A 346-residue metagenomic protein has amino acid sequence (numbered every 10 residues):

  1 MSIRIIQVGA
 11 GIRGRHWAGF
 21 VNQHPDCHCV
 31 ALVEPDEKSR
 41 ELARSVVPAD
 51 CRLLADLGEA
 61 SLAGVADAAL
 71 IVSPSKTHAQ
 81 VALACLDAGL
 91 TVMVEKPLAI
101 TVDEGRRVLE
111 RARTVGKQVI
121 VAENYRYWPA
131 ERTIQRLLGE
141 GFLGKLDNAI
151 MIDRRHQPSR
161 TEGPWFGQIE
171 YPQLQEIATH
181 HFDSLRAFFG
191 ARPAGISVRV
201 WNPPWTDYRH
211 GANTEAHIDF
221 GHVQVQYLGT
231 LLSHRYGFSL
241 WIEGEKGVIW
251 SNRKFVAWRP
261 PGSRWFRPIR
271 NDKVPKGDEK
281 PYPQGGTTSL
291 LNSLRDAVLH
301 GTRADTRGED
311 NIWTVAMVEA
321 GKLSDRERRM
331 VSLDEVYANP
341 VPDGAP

Functional and structural regions predicted by a protein language model:
M1-P48: N-terminal Rossmann-like dinucleotide-binding module
W17, C51-R111: Beta-loop-alpha module in the N-terminal Rossmann-like domain of NAD(P)-dependent dehydrogenases, especially those
H28-C29, D296-T314, V331: Glycine- and charged-residue-rich phosphate/anionic-cofactor binding loop of Rossmann-like
A55, V94, V119-V121, S251: Hydrophobic residues in well-ordered beta-strands that form the structural core
R107-Y125, G144-A149: Rossmann-fold dehydrogenase core element
K117, G144-N148, L323-P346: C-terminal capping/lid region of NAD(P)-dependent oxidoreductase domains
Y125-D207, R328: Predominantly a Rossmann-like dinucleotide-binding segment in NAD(P)-dependent oxidoreductases
E176, H180-W258, T287-R303, V318-G321 (+1 more regions): Contiguous beta-strand/loop segments that form the cofactor/metal-binding neighborhood of enzyme cores
